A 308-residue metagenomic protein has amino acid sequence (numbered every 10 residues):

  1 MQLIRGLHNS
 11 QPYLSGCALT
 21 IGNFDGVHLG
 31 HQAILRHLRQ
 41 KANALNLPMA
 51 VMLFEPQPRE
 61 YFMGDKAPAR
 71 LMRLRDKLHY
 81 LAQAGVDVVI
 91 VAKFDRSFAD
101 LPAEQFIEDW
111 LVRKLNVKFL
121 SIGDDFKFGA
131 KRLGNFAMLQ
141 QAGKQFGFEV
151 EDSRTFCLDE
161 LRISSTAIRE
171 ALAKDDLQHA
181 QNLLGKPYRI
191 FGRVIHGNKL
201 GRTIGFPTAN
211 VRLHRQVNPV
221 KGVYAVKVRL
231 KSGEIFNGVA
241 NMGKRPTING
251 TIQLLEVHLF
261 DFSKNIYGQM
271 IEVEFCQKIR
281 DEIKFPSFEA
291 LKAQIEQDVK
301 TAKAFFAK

Functional and structural regions predicted by a protein language model:
Q2-N9, A69, I90: Short acidic-hydrophobic, aromatic-tinged amphipathic segments that line or gate anion-handling sites
S10-R73: N-terminal catalytic cores of NTP/NDP-binding nucleotidyl/phosphoryl-transfer enzymes
H28, L81, L120, A180 (+2 more regions): Residue-level signal for inorganic ion chemistry
P58-D124, F128-F146: N-terminal Rossmann-like or analogous alpha/beta NTP/dinucleotide-binding catalytic cores that position adenine
G143-G243: Glycine-rich, Lys/Arg-enriched anion-binding loops that position phosphate/diphosphate groups for phosphoryl
G197-K308: Phosphate/ribose-recognition catalytic cores of enzymes acting on nucleotide-derived substrates
